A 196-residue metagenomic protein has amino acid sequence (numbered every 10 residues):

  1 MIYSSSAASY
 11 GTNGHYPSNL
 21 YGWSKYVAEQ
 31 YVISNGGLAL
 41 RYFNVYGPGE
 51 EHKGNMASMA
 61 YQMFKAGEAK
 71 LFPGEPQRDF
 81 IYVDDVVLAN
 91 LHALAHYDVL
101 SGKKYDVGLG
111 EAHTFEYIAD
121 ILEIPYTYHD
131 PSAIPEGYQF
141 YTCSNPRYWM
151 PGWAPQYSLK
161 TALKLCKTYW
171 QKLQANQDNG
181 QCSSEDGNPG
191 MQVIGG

Functional and structural regions predicted by a protein language model:
M1-L20, L38: Conserved Rossmann-fold NAD(P)-dependent oxidoreductase catalytic core, especially the SDR/UDP-sugar
S4-S6, S24, C166: Ser/Thr-glycine-rich phosphate-binding loops at phosphate-binding pockets of nucleotides, nucleotide cofactors
S5, H15-Y16, L40-R41, E75-P76 (+1 more regions): Residue-level signal for pocket-adjacent positions within structured domains
S6-T12, N44-E50, A112: Active-site proximal helix/loop that lines the substrate pocket of Rossmann-like NAD(P)-dependent oxidoreductase domains
Y16, H52-M56, L100, I118: Residues at alpha-helix caps and immediate loop-helix transition turns in enzyme cores, especially N- and C-cap
L20-G22, Y26, Q30-R78, V83-V87 (+1 more regions): NAD(P)-dependent short-chain dehydrogenase/reductase
K65-G196: C-terminal substrate-binding subdomain of Rossmann-fold SDR/epimerase-dehydratase oxidoreductases
